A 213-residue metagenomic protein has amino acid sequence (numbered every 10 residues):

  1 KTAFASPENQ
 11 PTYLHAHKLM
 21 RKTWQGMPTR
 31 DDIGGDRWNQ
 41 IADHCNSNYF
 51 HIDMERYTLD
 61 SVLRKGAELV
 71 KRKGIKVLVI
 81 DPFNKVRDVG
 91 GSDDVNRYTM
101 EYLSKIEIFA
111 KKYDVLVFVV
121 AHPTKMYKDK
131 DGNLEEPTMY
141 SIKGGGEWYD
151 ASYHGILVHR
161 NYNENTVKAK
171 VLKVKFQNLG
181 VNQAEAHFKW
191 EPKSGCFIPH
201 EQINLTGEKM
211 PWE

Functional and structural regions predicted by a protein language model:
K1-G74, D88, A184-H187: Cytosolic-facing regulatory segments adjacent to core modules
F4, V79-I80, V115-H122: Structural recognition of the conserved hydrophobic beta-strand(s) that form the central parallel beta-sheet of P-loop
P7, H122, R160: Cofactor-binding loop segments of dinucleotide-utilizing enzymes, especially the Rossmann-like FAD- and NAD(P)+-binding
Q10-L14, K22, K85-V89, K125-K128 (+2 more regions): Flexible loop/turn segments at secondary-structure boundaries
P11, T99-L103, S141, G145: Amphipathic alpha-helical segments in well-structured domains
M27-R30, L59-L78, I108-Y113, M126-E213: C-terminal regions of RecA-like/P-loop NTPase motor modules
P28-D31, F50-R56, R87-M100, K130-Y140: Flexible beta-alpha connector loops of hexameric P-loop NTPases
I75-F109: Helical hairpin unit composed of two closely spaced alpha helices linked by a short loop
